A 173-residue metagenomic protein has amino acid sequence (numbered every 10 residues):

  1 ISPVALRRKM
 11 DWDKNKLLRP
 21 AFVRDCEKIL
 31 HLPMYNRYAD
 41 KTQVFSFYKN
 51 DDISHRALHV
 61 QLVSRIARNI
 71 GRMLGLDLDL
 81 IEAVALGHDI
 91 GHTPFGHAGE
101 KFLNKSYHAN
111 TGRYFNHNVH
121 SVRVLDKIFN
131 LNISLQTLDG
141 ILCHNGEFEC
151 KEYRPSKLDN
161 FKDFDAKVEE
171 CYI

Functional and structural regions predicted by a protein language model:
I1-L17, H31-N36, R65-I66, M73 (+2 more regions): Sequence-structural signature of the catalytic-core scaffold of metal-dependent phosphohydrolases that act on
V4-L58: Glycine/alanine-rich phosphate-binding loops at beta-alpha junctions
A21, H55, H59-L62, L78 (+3 more regions): Generic, well-ordered alpha-helical segments
K49-I53, I90, H108: Short amphipathic alpha-helical patches
K49-L80: Alpha-helical phosphate/pyrophosphate-handling elements in metalloenzyme active cores
E82-G87, G91: Short alpha-helix carrying the canonical HExxH Zn2+-binding catalytic motif
